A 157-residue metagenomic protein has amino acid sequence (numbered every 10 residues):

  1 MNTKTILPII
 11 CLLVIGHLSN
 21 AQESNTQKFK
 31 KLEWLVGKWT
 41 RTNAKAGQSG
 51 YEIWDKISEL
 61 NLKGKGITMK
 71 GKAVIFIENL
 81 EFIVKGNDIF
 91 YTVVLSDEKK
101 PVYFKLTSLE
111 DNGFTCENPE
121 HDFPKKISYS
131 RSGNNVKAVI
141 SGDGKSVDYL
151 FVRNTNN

Functional and structural regions predicted by a protein language model:
M1-K28: Bacterial Sec-dependent N-terminal signal peptides
T3, A44, I67-M69, K85 (+1 more regions): Histidine- and/or cysteine-centered catalytic micro-motif in compact active-site loops
E23-T26, F76-E81, N87-N157: Beta-sheet ligand-binding and adhesion/scaffold domains
S24-K38: N-terminal helix-cap/turn-to-beta initiation motif at the start of protein domains
W34-V36, L62-G64, L109-N112: Short Pro/Gly-enriched beta-strand edge/turn motifs at strand-loop
T40-I75, L80-E81: Short, solvent-exposed loop/hinge segments that bridge or flank secondary-structure elements
